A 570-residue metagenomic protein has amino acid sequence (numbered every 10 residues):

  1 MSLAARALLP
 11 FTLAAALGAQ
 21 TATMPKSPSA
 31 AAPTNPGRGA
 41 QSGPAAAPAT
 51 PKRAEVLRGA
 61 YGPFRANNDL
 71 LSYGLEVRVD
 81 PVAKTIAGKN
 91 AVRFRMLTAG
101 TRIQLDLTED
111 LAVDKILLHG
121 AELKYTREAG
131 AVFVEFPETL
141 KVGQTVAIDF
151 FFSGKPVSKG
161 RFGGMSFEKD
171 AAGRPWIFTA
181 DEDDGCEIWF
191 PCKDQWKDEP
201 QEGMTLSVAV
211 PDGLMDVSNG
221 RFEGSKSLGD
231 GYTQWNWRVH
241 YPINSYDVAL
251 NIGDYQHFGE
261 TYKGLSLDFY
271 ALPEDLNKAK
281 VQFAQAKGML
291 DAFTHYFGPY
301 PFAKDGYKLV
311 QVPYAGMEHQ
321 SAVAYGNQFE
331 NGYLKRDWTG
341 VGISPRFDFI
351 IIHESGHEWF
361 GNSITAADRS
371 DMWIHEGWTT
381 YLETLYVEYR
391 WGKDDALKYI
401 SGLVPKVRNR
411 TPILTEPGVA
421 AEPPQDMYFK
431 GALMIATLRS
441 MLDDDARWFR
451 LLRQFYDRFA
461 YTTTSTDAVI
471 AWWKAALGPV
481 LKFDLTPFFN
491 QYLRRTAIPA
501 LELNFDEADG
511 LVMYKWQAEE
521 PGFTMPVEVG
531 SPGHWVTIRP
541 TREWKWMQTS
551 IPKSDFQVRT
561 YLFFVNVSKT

Functional and structural regions predicted by a protein language model:
Q20-A87, A172-F178, T486-P487: N-terminal, polar/Ser/Thr-rich
K89-D110, P191-P211, D467, A471 (+1 more regions): Surface-exposed beta-strand/loop patches in extracellular or lumenal glycoproteins
T98, P301, P424-V512: Amphipathic alpha-helical substructures
T108-D170, W196, D230-G231, K545-I551: A surface-exposed beta-strand-loop module
V113-L118, V217, R447, L481-T486 (+2 more regions): Beta-strand-rich binding/interaction modules
D149-Y255, T560-V565: Extended, low-hydrophobicity, Ser/Thr/Pro/Gly-biased non-transmembrane segments
T179, L206, T233, D254-E358 (+3 more regions): Juxtacatalytic substrate-recognition/specificity segment
H240, M372, E376-M441: Acidic/His/Gly-enriched intrinsically disordered linker/tail segments that often contain short helix/coil "MoRF-like"
